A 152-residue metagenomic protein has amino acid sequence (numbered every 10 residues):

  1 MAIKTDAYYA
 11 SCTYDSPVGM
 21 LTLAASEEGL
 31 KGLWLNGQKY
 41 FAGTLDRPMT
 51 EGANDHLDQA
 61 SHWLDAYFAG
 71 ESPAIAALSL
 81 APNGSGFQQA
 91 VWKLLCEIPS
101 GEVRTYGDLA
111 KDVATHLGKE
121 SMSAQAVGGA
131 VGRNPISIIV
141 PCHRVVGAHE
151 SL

Functional and structural regions predicted by a protein language model:
M1-M122: Basic nucleic-acid-binding alpha-helical/helix-turn surface characteristic of O6-alkylguanine DNA
E120-L152: Short glycine/serine-rich loop segments
